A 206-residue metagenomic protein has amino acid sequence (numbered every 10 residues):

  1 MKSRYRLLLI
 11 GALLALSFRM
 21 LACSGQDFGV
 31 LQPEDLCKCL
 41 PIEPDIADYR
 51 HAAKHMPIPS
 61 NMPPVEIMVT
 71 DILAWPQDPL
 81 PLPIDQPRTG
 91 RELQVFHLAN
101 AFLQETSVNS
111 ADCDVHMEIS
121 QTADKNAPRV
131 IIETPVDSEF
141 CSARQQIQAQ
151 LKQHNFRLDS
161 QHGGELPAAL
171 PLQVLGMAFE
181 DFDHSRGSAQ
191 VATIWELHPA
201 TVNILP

Functional and structural regions predicted by a protein language model:
M1-L9: Bacterial N-terminal signal peptides that target proteins for export
I10-R19: Bacterial N-terminal signal peptides
C23-P206: OB-fold and OB-like single-stranded nucleic-acid-recognition modules and their adjacent interaction interfaces
